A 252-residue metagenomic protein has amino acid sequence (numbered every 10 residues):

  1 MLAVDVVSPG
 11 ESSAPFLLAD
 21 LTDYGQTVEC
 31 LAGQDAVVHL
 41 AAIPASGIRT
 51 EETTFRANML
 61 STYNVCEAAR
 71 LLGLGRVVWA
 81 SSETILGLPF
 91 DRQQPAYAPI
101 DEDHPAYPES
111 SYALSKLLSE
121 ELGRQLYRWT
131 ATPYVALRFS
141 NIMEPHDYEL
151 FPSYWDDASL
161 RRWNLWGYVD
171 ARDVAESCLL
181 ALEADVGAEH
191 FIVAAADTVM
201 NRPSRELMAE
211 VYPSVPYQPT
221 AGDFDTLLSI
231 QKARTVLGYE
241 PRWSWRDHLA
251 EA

Functional and structural regions predicted by a protein language model:
G10, A19-A57: NAD(P)H-binding glycine-rich loop region in Rossmannoid oxidoreductase-like domains and their noncatalytic homologs
A19-T22, T53-S61, A106, S110 (+2 more regions): Glycine-rich NAD(P)-binding loop of the Rossmann-fold in SDR/ketoreductase-type enzymes
V37, R49-V78: NAD(P)-cofactor binding segment of oxidoreductase domains
R56, D91-T130: Catalytic helix-loop patch of NAD(P)-dependent Rossmann-fold dehydrogenases
N64-E109: Conserved Rossmann-fold NAD(P)-dependent oxidoreductase catalytic core, especially the SDR/UDP-sugar
L86-G87, S111, R128-P152: Flexible, glycine-rich beta-alpha linker
I142-F191: Alpha-helical substrate-binding/gating segment
R172-A252: C-terminal substrate-binding subdomain of Rossmann-fold SDR/epimerase-dehydratase oxidoreductases
